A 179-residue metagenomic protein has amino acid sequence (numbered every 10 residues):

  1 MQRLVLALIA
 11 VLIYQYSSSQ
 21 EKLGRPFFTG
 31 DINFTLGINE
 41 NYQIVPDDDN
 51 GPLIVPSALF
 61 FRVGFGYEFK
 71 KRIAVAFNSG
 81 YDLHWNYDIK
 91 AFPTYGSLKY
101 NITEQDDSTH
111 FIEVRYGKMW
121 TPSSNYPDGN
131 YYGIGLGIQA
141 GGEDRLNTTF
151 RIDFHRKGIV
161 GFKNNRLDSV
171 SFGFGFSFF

Functional and structural regions predicted by a protein language model:
M1-G24: Bacterial Sec-dependent N-terminal signal peptides
E21-E40: Transmembrane beta-strand segments of Gram-negative outer membrane beta-barrel proteins
K22, G51-V55, W85-F92, S124-N130 (+1 more regions): Replace "Gram-negative outer membrane beta-barrel proteins" with "bacterial and organellar outer membrane beta-barrel
N33-G37, L98, N165-F179: Outer-membrane beta-barrel "beta-signal"
G37-F60: Surface-exposed strand-loop-strand hairpins of Gram-negative outer-membrane beta-barrel proteins
I38, L59-G135, A140-L146: Gram-negative (and chloroplast) outer-membrane scaffold detector with strong preference for beta-barrel transmembrane
I44-D49, M119, H155-G158: Extracytoplasmic loops and strand-loop junctions of Gram-negative outer membrane beta-barrel proteins
N147-K157, K163-S171, F176: A cross-taxonomic marker for long C-terminal extensions/tails that follow the last structured domain
